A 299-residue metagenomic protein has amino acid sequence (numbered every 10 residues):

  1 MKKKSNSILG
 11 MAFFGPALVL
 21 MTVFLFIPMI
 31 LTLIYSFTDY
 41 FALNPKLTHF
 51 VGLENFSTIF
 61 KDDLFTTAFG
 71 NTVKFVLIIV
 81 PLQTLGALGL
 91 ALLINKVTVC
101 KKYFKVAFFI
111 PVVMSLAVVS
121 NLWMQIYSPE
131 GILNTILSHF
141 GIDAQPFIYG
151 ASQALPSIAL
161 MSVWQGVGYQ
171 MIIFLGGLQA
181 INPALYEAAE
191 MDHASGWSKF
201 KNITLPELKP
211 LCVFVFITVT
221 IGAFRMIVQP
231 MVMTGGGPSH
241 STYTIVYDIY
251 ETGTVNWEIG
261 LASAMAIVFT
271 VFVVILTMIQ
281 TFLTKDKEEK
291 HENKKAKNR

Functional and structural regions predicted by a protein language model:
K2-R299: A structural signal for multi-pass alpha-helical bundles of membrane permease subunits that mediate small-molecule
